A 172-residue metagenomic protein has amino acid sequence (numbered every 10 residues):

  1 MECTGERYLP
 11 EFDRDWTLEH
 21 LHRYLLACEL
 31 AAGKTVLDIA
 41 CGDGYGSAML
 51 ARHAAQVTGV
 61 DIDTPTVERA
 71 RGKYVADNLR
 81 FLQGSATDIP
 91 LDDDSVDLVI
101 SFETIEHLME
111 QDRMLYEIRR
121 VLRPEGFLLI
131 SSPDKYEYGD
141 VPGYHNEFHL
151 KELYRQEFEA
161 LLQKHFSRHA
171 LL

Functional and structural regions predicted by a protein language model:
M1-D92, L98-F102, D112-L115, E137 (+4 more regions): Conserved N-terminal segment of class I S-adenosyl-L-methionine
E103-H107: Short catalytic micro-motifs in class I SAM-dependent methyltransferases
D112-P124: A short glycine-rich, Lys/Arg-flanked "PGG" loop and its adjoining helix->strand segment in the class I
I130-L150: Short, glycine-/aromatic-enriched active-site segment of Class I SAM-dependent methyltransferases
F158: Short active-site alpha-helical segment characteristic of glycosyltransferases and processive polysaccharide synthases
L162: A short, conserved alpha-helix in the catalytic core of glycosyltransferases
